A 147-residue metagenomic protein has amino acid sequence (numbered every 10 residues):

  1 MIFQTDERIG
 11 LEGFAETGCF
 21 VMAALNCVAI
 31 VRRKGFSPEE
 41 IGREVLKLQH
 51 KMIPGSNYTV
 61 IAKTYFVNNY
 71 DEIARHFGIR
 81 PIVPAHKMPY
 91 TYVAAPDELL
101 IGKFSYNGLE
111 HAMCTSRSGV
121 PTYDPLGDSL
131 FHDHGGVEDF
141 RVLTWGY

Functional and structural regions predicted by a protein language model:
M1-Y58: Active-site-adjacent structural segments surrounding the nucleophilic cysteine of cysteine proteases and isopeptidases
R8, I79-P81, G136-E138: Short glycine-aromatic motifs
P38, R43-K87: Papain-like cysteine protease catalytic cores
R80-V120: Active-site-adjacent substructure of cysteine-protease-like catalytic cores
V93-E98, S116-Y147: Noncatalytic regulatory segments and standalone regulatory/sensor domains
